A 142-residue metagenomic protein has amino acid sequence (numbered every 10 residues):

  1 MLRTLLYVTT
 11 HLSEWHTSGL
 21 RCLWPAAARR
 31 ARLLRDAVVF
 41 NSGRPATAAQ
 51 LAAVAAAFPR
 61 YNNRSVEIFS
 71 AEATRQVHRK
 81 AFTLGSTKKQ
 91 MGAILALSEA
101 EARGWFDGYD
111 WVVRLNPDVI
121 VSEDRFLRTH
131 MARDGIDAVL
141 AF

Functional and structural regions predicted by a protein language model:
M1-C22: N-proximal low-complexity "stem/linker" segments adjacent to membrane-targeting elements
T4, D110-V112, D137: Conserved acidic residues
E14-S18, P45-Q50, Q76-H78, I120-D124: Short catalytic/ligand-binding loop motif for oxyanion handling, primarily in non-cytosolic enzymes, centered on
W15-P25, M91-S98, M131-G135: Catalytic phosphate/metal-binding cores of nucleic-acid and nucleotide-processing enzymes, i.e., regions that mediate
C22-R35, A53, A57: Short, acidic, metal-binding catalytic loop of nucleotide-sugar glycosyltransferases
F40-Y109: Active-site-proximal specificity loops/subdomain of glycosyltransferases
G108-I120: Short beta-strand-to-loop acidic/aromatic patch adjacent to the donor-nucleotide binding site
V119-F142: Conserved donor-nucleotide/metal-binding helix-loop-beta segment in metal-dependent transferases, i.e., the alpha-helix
